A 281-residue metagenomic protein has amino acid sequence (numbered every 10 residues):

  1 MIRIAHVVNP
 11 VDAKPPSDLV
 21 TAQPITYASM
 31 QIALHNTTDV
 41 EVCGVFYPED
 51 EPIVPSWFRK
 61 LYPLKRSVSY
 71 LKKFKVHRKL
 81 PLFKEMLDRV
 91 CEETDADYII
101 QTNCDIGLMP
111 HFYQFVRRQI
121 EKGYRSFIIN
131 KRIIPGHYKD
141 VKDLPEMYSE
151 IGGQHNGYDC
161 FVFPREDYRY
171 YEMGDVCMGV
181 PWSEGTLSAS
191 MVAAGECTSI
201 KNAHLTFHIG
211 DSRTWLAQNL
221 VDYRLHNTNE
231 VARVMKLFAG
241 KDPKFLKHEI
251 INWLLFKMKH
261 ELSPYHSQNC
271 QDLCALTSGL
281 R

Functional and structural regions predicted by a protein language model:
M1-A22, T26-Y27, G174-R281: C-terminal catalytic/acceptor-binding lobe
R3-A13, Y47-E49, P63-S69, I129-R132 (+3 more regions): Short loop/turn segments at strand-loop or loop-helix junctions that form parts of catalytic or ligand-binding pockets
P16, P48-P55, P135-Y138: Short, charged/polar "capping" segments at the starts of alpha-helices and the immediately preceding loops
V20-V40: Short, acidic, metal-binding catalytic loop of nucleotide-sugar glycosyltransferases
T38-E49, R125-I129: Short, hydrophobic beta-strand segments that form beta-sheet elements in well-ordered domains
G44-D97: Active-site-proximal specificity loops/subdomain of glycosyltransferases
V76-K79, L87, C91, I106-A189 (+1 more regions): Conserved catalytic core of nucleotide-sugar-dependent glycosyltransferases
A96-G107: Short beta-strand-to-loop acidic/aromatic patch adjacent to the donor-nucleotide binding site
